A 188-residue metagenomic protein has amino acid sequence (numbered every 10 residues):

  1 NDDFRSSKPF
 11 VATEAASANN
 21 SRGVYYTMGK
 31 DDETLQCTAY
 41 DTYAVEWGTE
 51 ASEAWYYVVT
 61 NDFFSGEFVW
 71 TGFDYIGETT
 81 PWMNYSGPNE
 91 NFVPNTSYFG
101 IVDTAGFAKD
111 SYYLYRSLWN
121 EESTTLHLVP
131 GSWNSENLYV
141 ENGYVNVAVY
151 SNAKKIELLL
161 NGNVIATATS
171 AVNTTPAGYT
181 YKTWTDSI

Functional and structural regions predicted by a protein language model:
N1-S187: Extended substrate-binding grooves/exosites of carbohydrate-active enzymes
